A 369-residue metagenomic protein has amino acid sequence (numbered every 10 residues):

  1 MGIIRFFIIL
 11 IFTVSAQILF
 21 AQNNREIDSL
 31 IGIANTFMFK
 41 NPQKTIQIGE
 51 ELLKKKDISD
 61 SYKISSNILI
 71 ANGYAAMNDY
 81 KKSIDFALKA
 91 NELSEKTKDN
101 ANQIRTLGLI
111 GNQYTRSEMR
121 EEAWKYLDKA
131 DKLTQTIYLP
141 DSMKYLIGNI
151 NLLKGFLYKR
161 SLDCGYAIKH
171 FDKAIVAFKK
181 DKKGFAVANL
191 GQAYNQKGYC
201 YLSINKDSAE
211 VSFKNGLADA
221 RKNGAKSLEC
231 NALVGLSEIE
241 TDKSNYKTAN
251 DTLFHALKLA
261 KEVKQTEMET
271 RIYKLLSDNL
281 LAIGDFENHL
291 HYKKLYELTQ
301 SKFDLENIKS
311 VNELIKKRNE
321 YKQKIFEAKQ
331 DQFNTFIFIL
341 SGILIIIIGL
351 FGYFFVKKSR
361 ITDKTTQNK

Functional and structural regions predicted by a protein language model:
I18-I68: N-terminal leader/linker segments that initiate helical-solenoid repeat arrays
N23-F39, Q43, K247-N250, F254-K258 (+1 more regions): Hydrophobic positions within repeat-based interaction scaffolds
D28, S65, R105-T106, S142-N149 (+3 more regions): Residue register of alpha-helical TPR repeats
F39, M77, T97, I110 (+9 more regions): Structural motif corresponding to the intra-repeat A-B loop/turn of tetratricopeptide repeats
L53-Y62, L93-N100, L133-K144, F178-V187 (+2 more regions): Flexible helix-coil transition and linker loops at the boundaries of alpha-helical arrays
